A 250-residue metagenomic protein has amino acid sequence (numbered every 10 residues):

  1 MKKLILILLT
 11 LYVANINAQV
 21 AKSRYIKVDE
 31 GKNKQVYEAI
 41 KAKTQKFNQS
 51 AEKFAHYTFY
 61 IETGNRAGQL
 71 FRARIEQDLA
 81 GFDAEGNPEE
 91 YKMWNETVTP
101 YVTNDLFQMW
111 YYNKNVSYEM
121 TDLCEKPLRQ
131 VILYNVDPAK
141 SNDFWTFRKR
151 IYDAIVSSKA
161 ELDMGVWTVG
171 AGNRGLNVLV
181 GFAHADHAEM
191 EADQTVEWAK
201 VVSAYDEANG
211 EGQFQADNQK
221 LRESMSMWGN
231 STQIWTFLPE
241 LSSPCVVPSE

Functional and structural regions predicted by a protein language model:
K3-A14: Sec-dependent N-terminal signal peptides
A18-E250: Short S/T/G/P-rich N-terminal loop/turn motif that feeds into the first structured element of a domain
